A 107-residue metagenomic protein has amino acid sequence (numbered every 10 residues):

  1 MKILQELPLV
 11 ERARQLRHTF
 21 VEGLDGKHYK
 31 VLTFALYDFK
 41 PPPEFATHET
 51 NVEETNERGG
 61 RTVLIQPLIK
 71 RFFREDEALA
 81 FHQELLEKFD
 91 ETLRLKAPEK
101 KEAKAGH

Functional and structural regions predicted by a protein language model:
M1-N56: Short N-terminal "domain-start" leader segments that mark the transition from disordered tails or signal peptides into
T62-E77: A short, exposed loop/beta-hairpin motif centered on an aromatic-Gly-Thr core
I69, Q83-P98: Short arginine-rich
K104-H107: Short acidic DE-rich linear segments
